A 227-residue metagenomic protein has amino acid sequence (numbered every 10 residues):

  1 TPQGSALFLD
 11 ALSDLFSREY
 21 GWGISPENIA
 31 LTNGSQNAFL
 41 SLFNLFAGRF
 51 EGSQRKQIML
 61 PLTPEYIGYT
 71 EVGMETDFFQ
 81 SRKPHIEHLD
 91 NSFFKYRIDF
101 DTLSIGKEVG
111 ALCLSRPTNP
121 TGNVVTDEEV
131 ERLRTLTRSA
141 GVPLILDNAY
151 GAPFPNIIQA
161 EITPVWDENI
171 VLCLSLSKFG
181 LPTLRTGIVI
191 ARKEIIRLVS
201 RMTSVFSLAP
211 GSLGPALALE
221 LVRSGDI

Functional and structural regions predicted by a protein language model:
T1-A140, I145-D167, V171: Conserved core of the PLP fold type I
Q54-I58, M74, W166-E168, L172-I227: Conserved core segment of the aminotransferase class I/II
